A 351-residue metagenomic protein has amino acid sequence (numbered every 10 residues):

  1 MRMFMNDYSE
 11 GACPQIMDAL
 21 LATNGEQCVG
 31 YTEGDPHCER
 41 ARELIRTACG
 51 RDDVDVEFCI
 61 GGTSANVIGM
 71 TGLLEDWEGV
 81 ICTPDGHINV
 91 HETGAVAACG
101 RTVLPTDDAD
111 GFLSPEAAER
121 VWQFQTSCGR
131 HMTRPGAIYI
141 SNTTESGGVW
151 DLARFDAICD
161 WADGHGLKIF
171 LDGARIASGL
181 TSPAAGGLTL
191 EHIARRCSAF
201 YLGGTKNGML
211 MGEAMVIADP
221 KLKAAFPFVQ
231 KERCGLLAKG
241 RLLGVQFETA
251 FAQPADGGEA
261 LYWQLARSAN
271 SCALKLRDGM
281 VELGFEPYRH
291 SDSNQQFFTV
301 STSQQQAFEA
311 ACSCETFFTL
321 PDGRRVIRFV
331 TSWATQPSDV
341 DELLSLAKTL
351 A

Functional and structural regions predicted by a protein language model:
R2-A311, F317-T335, D339-L350: Conserved PLP-enzyme active-site core in the AAT-like
